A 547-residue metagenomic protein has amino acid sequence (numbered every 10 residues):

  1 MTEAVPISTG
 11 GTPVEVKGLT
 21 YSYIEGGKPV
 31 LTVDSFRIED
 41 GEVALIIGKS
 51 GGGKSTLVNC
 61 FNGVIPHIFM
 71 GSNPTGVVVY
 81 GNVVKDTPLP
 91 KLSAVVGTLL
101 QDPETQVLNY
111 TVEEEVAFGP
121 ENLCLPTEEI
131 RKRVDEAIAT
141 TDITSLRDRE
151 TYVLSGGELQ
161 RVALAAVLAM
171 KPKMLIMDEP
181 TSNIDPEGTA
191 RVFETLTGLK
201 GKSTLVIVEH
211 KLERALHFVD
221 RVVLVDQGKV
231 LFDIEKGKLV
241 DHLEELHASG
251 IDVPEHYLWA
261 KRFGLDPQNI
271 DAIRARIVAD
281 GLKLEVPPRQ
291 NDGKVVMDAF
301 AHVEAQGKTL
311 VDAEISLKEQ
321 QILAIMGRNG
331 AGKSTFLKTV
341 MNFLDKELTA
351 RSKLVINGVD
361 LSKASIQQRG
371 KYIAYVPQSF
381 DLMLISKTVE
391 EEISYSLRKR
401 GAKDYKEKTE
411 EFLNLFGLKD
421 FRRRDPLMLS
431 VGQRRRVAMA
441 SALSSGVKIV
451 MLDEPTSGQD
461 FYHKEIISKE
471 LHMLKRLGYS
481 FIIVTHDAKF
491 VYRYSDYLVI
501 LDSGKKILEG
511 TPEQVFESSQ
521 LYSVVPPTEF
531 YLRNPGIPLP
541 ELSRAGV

Functional and structural regions predicted by a protein language model:
E128-L146, K403-F421: Conserved ABC ATPase "signature" region
E150-L154, E158, D425-L429: Conserved ABC ATPase signature
L175-D178, V450-D453: Catalytic Walker B motif of ABC-type/P-loop ATPase nucleotide-binding domains
E209-H210, T485-H486: H-loop/switch region of ABC-family ATPase nucleotide-binding domains
A215-H217, V491-R493: A short, surface-exposed alpha-helical micro-motif characterized by mixed small hydrophobic and charged/polar residues
K229-H256, K505-T528: Conserved beta-strand-loop-alpha-helix hinge in the C-terminal portion of ABC ATPase nucleotide-binding domains
L246-D298, L521-V547: ABC ATPase nucleotide-binding domains
